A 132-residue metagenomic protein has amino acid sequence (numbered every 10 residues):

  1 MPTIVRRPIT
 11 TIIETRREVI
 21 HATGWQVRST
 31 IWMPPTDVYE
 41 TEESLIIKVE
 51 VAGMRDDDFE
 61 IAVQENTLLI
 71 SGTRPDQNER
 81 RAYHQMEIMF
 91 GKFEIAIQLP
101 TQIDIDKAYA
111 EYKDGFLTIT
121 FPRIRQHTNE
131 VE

Functional and structural regions predicted by a protein language model:
P2-E132: Alpha-crystallin/small heat shock protein
